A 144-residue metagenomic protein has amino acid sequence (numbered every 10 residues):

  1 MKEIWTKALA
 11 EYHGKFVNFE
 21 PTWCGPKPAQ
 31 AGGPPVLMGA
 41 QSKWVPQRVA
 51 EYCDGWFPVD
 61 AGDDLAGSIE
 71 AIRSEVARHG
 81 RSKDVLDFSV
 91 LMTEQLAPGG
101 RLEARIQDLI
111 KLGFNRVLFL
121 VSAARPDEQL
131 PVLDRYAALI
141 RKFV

Functional and structural regions predicted by a protein language model:
M1-V144: Active-site-adjacent structural elements that line small-molecule/cofactor binding pockets in enzymes
